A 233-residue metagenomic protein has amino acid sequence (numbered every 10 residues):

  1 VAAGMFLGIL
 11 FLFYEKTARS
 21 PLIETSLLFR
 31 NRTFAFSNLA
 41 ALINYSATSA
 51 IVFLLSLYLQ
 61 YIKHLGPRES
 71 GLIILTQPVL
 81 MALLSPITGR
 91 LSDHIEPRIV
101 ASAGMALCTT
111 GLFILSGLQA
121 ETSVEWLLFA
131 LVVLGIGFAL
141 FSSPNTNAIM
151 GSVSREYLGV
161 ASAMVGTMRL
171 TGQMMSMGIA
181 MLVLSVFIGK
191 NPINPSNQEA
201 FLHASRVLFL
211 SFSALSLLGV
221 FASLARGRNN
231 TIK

Functional and structural regions predicted by a protein language model:
V1-F13: Hydrophobic core of alpha-helical transmembrane segments in multi-pass integral membrane proteins
L7, S20-K190, L202-R228: 12-transmembrane solute porter fold
I193-Q198: Interfacial non-cytosolic loop connecting adjacent transmembrane helices
N229-K233: Short, charged juxtamembrane terminal tails flanking transmembrane helices
